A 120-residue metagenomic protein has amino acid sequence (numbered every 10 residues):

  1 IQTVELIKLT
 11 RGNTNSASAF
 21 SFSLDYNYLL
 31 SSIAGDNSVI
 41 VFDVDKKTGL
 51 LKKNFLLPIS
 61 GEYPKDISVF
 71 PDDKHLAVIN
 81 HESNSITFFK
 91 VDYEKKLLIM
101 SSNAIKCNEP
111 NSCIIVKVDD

Functional and structural regions predicted by a protein language model:
I1, F42-G49, K90-L97: Short loop/turn segments immediately following beta-strands, especially the blade-tip and inter-blade linker loops
Q2-R11, K52-P58, M100-A104: A short beta-strand motif characteristic of beta-propeller blades
L6, D25, A34-D36, V44-D45: Histidine- and/or cysteine-centered catalytic micro-motif in compact active-site loops
K8-Y26, S60-H75, C107-D120: Beta-rich, blade/repeat-based domains predominating in secreted/periplasmic proteins but also intracellular
A34-G35, H81-E82, V91: Short loop/turn segments immediately following the C-termini of beta-strands
N37-V39, N84-I86: Structural signal for beta-propeller blades
E94-N108: C-terminal interaction modules of eukaryotic adaptor/scaffold proteins
